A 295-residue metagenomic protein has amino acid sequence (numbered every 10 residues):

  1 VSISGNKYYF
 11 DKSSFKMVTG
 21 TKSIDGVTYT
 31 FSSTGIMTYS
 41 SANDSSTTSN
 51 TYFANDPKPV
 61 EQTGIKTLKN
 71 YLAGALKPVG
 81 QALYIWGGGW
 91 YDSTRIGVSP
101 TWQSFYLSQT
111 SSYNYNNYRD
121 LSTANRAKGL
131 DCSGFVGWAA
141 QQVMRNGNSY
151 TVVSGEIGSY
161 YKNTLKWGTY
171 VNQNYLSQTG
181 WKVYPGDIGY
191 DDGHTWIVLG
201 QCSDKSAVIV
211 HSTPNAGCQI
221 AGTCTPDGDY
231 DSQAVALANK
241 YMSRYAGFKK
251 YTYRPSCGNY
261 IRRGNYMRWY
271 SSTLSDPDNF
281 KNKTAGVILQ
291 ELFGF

Functional and structural regions predicted by a protein language model:
V1-N55: Extracellular adhesion/carbohydrate-binding repeat motifs centered on closely spaced tryptophans
K7-D11, Y29-T30, A73, L83-G89 (+5 more regions): Ordered hydrophobic segments in well-structured contexts
T19-T21, Q81, G186: Short, acidic/polar N-cap/turn motifs at the starts of alpha helices
T47-V143, N265-F295: N-terminal capping segments
Q81-S93, N116-N125, Y190-T252: Glycine-rich catalytic cores of cysteine/serine-nucleophile enzymes that process amide/ester linkages in cell-envelope
R145-D227: ...with weaker cross-activation on analogous glycine-rich loops/strands in unrelated enzymes
T225-F295: Low-complexity, Gly/Ser/Thr/Pro-rich intrinsically disordered linker/tail segments
